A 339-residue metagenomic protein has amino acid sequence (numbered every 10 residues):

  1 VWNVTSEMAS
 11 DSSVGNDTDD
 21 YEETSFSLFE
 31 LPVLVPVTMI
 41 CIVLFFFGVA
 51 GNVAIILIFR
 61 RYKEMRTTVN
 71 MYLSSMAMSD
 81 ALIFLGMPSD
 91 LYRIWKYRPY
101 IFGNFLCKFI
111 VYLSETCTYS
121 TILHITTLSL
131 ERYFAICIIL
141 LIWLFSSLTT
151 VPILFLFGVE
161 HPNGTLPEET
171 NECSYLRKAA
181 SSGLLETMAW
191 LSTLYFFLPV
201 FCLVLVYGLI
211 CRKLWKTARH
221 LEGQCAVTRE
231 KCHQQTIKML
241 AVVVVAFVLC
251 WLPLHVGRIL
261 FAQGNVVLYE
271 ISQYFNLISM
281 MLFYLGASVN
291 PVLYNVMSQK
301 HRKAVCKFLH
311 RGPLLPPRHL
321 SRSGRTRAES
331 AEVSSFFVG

Functional and structural regions predicted by a protein language model:
V1-L28, G164-L166, T170, K216-Q235 (+1 more regions): Intrinsically disordered regulatory tails of 7TM GPCRs
D19-S27, I94-V111, T116, C137-I138 (+3 more regions): Loop architecture of class A 7-transmembrane GPCRs
V33-I42, T68-T127: Extracellular TM2-ECL1-early TM3 structural module of rhodopsin-like
V49-R60, F84-P88, T116-I136, L203-W215: Cytoplasm-facing ends of alpha-helical transmembrane segments in multi-pass membrane proteins
L85, L148-V151, F155, F197 (+3 more regions): Hydrophobic alpha-helical segments of membrane proteins
I138-I139, E168-S181, Y195, R212-L254: Intracellular effector-coupling site of seven-transmembrane GPCRs, centered on the ICL3-to-TM6 transition
M188-F196, L254-P291: Extracellular loop 3-seventh transmembrane helix
L249, V256, F275-T326: Seventh transmembrane helix
